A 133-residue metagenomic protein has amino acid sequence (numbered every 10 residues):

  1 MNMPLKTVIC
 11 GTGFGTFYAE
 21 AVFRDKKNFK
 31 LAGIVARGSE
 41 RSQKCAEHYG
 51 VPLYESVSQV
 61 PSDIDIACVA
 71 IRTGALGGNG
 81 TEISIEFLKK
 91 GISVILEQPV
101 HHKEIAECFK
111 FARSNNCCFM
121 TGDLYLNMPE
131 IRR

Functional and structural regions predicted by a protein language model:
M1-Y49: N-terminal Rossmann-like dinucleotide-binding module
N2-P4, L31, I64, G91 (+1 more regions): A general structural motif
I9, V94-E97, F119-G122: Short catalytic-loop micro-motif centered on adjacent basic/acidic residues
T12-T16, T73-G74, P99-H102, Y125-N127: Short beta->alpha connector loops
K44, I64, E130-I131: Short, charged, surface-exposed secondary-structure boundary motifs
A46-P52, S114-F119: A short helix-to-beta-strand connector/capping loop
P52-F111: Beta-loop-alpha module in the N-terminal Rossmann-like domain of NAD(P)-dependent dehydrogenases, especially those
H101-R133: A contiguous active-site-proximal alpha/beta segment in oxidoreductase catalytic domains
